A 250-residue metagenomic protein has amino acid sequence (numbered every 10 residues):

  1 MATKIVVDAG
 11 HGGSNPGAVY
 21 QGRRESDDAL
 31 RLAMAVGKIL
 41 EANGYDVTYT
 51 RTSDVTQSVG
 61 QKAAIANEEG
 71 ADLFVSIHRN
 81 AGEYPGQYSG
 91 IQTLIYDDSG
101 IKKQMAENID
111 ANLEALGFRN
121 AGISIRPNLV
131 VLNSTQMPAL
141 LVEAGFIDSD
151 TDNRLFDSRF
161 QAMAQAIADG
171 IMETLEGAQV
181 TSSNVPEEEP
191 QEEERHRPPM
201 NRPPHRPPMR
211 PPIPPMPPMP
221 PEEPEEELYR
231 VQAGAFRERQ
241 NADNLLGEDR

Functional and structural regions predicted by a protein language model:
A2-K4, R23-R206, R210-P214: Active-site-proximal helix/loop segments of hydrolytic enzymes
T3-G22: Short glycine-rich His-centered loop
G12, N80, F236: Active-site beta-loop-alpha junctions enriched in small/polar residues
A18, V55, R230-V231: Generic anion/oxyanion-binding catalytic loop in active/binding sites
V19-E25, I109, F236-N241: Periplasmic OmpA-like peptidoglycan-binding domain that tethers envelope proteins to the cell wall
P190-R250: Solvent-exposed beta-strand motifs enriched in subsets of small alpha/beta binding domains, especially certain
